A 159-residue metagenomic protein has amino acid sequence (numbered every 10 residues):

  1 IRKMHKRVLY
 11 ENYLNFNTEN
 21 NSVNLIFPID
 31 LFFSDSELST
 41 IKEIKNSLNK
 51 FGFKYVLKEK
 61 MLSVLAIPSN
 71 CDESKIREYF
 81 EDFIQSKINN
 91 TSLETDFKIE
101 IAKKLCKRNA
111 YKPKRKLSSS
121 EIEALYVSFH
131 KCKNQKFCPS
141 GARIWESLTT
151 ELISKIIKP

Functional and structural regions predicted by a protein language model:
I1-P159: Long, charged low-complexity intrinsically disordered regions
